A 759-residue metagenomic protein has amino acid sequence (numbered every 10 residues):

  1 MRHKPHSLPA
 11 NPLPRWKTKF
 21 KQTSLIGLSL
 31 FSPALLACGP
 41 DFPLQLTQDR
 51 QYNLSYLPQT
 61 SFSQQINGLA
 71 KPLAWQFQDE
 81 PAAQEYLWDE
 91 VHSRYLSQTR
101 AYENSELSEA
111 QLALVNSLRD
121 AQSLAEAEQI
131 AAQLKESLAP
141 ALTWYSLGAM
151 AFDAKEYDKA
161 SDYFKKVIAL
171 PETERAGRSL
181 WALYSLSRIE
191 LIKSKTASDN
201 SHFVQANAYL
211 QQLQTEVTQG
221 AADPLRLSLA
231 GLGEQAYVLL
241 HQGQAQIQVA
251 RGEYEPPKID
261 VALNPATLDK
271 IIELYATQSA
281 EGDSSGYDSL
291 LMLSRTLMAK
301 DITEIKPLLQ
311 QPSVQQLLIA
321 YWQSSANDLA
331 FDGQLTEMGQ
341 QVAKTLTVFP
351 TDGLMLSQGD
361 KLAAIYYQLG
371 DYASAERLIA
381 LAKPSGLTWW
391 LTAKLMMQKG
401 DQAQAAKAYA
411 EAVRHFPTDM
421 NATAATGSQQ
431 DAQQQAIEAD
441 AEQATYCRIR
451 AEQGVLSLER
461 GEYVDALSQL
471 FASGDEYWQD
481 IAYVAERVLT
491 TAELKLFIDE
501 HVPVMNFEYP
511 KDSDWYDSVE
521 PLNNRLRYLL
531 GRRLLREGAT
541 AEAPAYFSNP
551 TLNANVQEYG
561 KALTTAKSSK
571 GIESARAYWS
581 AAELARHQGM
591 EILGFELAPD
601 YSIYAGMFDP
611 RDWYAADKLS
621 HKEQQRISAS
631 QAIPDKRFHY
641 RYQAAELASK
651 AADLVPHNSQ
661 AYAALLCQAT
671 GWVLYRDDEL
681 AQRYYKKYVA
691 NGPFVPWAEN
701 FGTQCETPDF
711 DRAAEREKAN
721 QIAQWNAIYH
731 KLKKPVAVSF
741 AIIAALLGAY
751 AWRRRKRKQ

Functional and structural regions predicted by a protein language model:
M1-T18: N-terminal secretory signal peptides that target proteins for export/translocation
K19-I26: Sec-dependent signal peptide recognition, specifically the positively charged N-region followed immediately by
S32-A34: N-terminal signal peptide c-region/cleavage motif recognized by signal peptidases
A37-K166, P171, R175-S185, S201-Y729: Extracytoplasmic/secretory-pathway proteins
A723-A741: Juxtamembrane/start-of-transmembrane alpha-helix segments at the extracytoplasmic/lumenal side of membrane anchors
A741-R755: Alpha-helical transmembrane segments
R757-Q759: Cytoplasmic C-terminal tails of single-pass
